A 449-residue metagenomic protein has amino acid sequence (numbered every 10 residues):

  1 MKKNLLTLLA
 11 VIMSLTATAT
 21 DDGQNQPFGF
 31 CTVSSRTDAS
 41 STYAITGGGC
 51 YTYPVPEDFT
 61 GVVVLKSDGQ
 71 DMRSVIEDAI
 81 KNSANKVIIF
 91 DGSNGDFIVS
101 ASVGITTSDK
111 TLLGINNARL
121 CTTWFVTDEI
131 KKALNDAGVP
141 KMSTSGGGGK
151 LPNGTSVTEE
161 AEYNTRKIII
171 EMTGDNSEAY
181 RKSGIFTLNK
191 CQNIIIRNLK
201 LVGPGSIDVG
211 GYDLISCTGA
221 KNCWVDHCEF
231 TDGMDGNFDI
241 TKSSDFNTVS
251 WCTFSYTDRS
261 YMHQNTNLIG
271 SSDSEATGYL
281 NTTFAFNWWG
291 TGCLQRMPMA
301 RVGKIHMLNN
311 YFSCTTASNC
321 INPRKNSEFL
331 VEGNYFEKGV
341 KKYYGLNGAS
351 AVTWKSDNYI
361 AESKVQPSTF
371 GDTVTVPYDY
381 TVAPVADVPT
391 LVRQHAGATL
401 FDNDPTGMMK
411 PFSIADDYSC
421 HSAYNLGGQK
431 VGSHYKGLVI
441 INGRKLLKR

Functional and structural regions predicted by a protein language model:
M1, A19, M408-P411, G428 (+1 more regions): Terminal processing/anchoring signals of secreted or surface-associated proteins and related intramolecular
G29, S41, S67-E77, A84-K110 (+1 more regions): N-terminal extracellular ligand-recognition/capping segment immediately after the signal peptide
T42-I89, Y424-G432: Acidic Gly/Asp/Thr-rich repetitive segments characteristic of extracellular carbohydrate-active and adhesion proteins
D96-T277: Right-handed parallel beta-helix
L112-G114, I194-I196, C223-D226, N247-C252 (+4 more regions): All-beta strand scaffolds that present successive hydrophobic residues in beta-strands
G203, D232, Y256, Y261 (+4 more regions): Residues in short coils/turns that link rungs of repeat/solenoid architectures in beta-rich domains
M299-D404: Extracellular beta-rich repeat passengers
D404-G427: Residue-level detector of functionally pivotal "anchor" positions at catalytic/ligand-binding pockets or at interdomain
